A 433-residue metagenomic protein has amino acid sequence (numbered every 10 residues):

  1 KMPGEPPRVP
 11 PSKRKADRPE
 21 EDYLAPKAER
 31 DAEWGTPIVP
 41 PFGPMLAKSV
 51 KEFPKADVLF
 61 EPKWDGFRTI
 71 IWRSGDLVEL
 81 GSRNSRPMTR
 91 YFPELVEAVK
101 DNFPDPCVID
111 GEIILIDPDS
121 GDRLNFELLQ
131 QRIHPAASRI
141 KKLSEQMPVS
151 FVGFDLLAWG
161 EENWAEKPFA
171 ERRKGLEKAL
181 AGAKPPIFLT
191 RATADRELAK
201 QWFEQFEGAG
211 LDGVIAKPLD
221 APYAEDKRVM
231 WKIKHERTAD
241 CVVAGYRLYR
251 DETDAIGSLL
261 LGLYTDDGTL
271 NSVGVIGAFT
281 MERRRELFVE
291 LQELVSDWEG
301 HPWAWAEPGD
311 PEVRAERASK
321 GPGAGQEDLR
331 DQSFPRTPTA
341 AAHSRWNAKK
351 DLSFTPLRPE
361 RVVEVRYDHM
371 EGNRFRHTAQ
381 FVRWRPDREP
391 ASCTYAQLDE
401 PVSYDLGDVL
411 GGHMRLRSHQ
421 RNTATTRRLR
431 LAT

Functional and structural regions predicted by a protein language model:
K1-T433: Catalytic cores of nucleic-acid ligases and guanylyltransferases
